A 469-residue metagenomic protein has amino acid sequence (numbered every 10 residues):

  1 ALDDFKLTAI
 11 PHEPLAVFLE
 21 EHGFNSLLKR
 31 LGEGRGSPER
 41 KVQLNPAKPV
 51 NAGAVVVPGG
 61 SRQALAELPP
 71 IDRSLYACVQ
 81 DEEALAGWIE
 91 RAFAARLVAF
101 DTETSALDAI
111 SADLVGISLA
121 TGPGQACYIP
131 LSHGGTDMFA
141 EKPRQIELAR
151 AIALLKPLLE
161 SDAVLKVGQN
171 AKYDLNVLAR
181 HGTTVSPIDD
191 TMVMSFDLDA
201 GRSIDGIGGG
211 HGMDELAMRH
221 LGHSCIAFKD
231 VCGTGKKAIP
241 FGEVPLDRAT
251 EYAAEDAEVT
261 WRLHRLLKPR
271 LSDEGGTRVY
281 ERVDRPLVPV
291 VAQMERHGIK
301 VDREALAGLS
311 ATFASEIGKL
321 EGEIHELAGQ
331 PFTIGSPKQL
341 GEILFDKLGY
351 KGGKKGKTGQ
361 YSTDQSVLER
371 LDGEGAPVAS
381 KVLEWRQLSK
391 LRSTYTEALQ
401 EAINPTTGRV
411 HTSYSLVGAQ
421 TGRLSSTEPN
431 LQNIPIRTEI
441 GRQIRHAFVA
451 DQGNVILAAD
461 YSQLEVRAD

Functional and structural regions predicted by a protein language model:
A1-E141, S186, I204-G208, L216 (+6 more regions): Conserved "right-hand" nucleotidyltransferase catalytic core of DNA-directed polymerases
D81, N170-A171, T191, E465: Helix N-cap/beta->alpha junction signal
W88, Q145-A163: Short, basic/hydrophobic alpha-helical segments
A99, A163-A171, I456-A458: Acidic beta-strand-to-loop metal/phosphate-binding motif
Y173-R180, I343, A468: Phosphate- and divalent-cation-binding pockets in alpha/beta enzyme and binding domains that engage nucleotide-derived
D174-V177, G212-L216: Alpha-helical scaffold elements adjacent to nucleotide-binding pockets in ATP/GTP-utilizing enzyme cores
R180-H181, A200, L216, E274 (+2 more regions): Residue-level signal for well-ordered alpha-helical positions
T184-A200, G212-E215: Conserved beta-strand -> loop -> alpha-helix junction used to position metal-binding or nucleic-acid-contacting
